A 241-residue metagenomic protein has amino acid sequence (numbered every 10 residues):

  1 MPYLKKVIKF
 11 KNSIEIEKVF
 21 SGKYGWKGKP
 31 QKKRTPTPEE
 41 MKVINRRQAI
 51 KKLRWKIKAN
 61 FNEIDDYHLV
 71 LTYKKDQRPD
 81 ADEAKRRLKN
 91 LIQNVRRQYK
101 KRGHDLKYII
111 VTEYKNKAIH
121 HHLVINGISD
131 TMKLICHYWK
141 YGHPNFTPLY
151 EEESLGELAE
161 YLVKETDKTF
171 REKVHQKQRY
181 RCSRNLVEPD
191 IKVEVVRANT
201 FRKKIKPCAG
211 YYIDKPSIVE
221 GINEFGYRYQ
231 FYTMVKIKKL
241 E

Functional and structural regions predicted by a protein language model:
M1-K117, G127-E241: Right-hand nucleic-acid polymerase module
